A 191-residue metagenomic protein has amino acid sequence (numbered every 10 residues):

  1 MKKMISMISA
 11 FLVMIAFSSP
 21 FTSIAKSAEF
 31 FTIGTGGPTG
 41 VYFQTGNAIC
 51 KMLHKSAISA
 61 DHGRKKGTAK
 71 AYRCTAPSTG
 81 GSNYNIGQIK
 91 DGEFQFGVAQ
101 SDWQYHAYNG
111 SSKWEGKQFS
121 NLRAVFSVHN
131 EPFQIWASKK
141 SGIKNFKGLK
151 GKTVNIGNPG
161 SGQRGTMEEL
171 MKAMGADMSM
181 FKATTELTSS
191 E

Functional and structural regions predicted by a protein language model:
M1-F11: Bacterial N-terminal signal peptides that target proteins for export
M7, M14-I24: C-terminal segment of classical bacterial N-terminal signal peptides
F30-H62, E131-E191: Bilobed "Venus flytrap"/periplasmic-binding protein-like clamshell domains and structurally analogous long
S56-Y72, S112-G116: Short mixed-charge
K66-G87, D177-E191: Short helix-initiation/N-cap motifs at beta->coil->alpha
T79-S82, G92-S112: Beta->alpha turn/N-cap motifs
I89-K90, L149: Hydrophobic residues within well-ordered alpha-helices
E115-V128: A structural signal for short loop-to-beta-strand junctions that line the ligand-binding cleft of periplasmic/secreted
